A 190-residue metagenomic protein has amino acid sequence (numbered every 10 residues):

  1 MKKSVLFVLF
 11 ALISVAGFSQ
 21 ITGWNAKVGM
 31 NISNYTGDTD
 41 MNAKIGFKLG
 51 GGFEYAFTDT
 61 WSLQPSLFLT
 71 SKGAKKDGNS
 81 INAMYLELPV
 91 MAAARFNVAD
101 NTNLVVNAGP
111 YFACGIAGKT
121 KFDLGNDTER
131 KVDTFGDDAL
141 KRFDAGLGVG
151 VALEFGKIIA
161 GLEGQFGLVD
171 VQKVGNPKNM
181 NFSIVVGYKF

Functional and structural regions predicted by a protein language model:
S4-I13: Sec-dependent N-terminal signal peptides
I13-S19: Sec/Tat signal peptide C-region and signal peptidase I cleavage site
Q20-G50, A108, G167: Short glycine/proline- and aromatic-enriched beta-strand/turn motifs that initiate or cap beta-hairpins
Q20-W24, D59-L63, D100-L104, G156-I158 (+1 more regions): Outer-envelope beta-barrel architecture signal
V28-M30, L49-D59, L67-L69, L88-A94 (+4 more regions): Residues on the lipid-exposed face of transmembrane beta-strands in outer-membrane beta-barrel proteins
N31-Y35, T70-A74, Y111-A117, Q165-V169: Structural signature of outer-membrane beta-barrel domains
T36-N42, K75-I81, G118-D127, Q172-K178: Outer-membrane beta-barrel translocator domains and adjoining extracellular loop/strand segments of Gram-negative
L63-F68, K72-A83, T134-A139, D144-F190: Predominantly the C-terminal beta-signal and adjacent terminal strand-loop region of outer-membrane beta-barrel
